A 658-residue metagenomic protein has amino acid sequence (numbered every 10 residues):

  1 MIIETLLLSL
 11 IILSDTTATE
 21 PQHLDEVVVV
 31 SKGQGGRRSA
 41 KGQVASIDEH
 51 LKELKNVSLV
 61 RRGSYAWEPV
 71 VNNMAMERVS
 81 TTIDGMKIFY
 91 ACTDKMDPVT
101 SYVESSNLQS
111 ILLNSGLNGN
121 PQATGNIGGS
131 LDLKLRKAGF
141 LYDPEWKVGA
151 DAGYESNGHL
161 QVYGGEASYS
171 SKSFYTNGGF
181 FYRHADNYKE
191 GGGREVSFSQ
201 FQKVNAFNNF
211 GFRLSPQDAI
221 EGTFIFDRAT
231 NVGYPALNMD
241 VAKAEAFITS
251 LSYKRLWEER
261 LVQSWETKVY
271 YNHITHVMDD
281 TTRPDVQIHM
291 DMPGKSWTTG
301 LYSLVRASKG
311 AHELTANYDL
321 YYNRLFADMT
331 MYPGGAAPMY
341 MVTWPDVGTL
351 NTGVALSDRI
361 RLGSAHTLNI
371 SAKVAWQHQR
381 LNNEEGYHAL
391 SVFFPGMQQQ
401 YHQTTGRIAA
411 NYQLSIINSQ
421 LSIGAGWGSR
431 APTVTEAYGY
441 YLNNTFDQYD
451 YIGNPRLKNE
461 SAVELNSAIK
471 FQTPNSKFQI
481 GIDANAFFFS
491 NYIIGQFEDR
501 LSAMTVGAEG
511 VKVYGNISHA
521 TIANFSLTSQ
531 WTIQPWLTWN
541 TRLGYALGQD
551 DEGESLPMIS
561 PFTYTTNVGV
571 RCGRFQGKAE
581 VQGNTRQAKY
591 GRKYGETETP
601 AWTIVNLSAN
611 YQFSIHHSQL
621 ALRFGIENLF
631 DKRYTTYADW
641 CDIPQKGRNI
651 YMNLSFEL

Functional and structural regions predicted by a protein language model:
D48-K87: Extracytoplasmic beta-strand/coil segments of soluble accessory domains associated with Gram-negative outer-membrane
L59, K87-G116: Short acidic/polar hinge/loop motifs at secondary-structure boundaries that mediate gating or recognition
V103-G149: A beta-strand signature from Gram-negative outer-membrane beta-barrel systems, especially the internal plug domain
G178, S264-D280, S422-G426, R430 (+2 more regions): Membrane-embedded beta-barrel scaffold of Gram-negative outer-membrane proteins
A185-N187, G193, S197-S199, K203 (+5 more regions): Flexible loop and strand-edge segments within Gram-negative outer membrane beta-barrel domains
V204, G211-L214, D358, N411-Q413 (+4 more regions): Conserved C-terminal beta-signal and adjacent last beta-strands/turns of outer-membrane beta-barrel proteins
F207, G294-L304, T343, V347-A355 (+3 more regions): Outer membrane beta-barrel strand-and-loop segments of large Gram-negative receptors, especially TonB-dependent
L362-A365, W376-Q377, N485-I493, V506-K589: Gram-negative outer-membrane beta-barrel transporters
